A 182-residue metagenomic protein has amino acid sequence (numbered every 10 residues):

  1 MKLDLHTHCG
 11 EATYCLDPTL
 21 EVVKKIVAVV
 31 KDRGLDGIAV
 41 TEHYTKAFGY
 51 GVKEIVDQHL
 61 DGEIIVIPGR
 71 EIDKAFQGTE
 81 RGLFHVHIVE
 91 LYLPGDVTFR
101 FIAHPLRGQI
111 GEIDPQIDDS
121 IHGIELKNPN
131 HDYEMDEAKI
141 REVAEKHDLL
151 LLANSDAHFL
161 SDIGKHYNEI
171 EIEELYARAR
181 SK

Functional and structural regions predicted by a protein language model:
M1-L16, K24, A28, Y50-V56 (+3 more regions): Charged catalytic cores and adjacent phosphate/nucleic-acid-binding surfaces used for phosphate/nucleic-acid chemistry
D4, I26-A47: Divalent metal-dependent hydrolysis catalytic cores, especially in the metallo-beta-lactamase
L5, T41, R70, A103 (+1 more regions): Active-site flanking residues adjacent to catalytic metal/cofactor-binding acidic residues
D36, T98, H122: Conserved acidic residues
A39-V40, F101, E125: Conserved beta-strand positions in the central sheet of alpha/beta enzyme cores
V66-I72: Two-metal-ion RNase H-like nuclease active-site motif
F101-R107: Aromatic-lined carbohydrate-recognition surfaces of secreted/lumenal glycan-active proteins
